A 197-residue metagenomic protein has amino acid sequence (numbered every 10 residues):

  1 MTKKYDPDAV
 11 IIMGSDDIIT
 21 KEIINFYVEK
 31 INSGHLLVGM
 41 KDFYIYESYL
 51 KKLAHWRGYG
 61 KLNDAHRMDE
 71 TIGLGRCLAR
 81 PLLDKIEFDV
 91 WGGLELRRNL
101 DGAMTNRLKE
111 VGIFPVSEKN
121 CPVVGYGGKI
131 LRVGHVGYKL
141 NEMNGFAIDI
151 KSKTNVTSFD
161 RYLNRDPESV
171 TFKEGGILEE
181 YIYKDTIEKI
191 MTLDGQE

Functional and structural regions predicted by a protein language model:
M1-K3, T105: Short, conserved alpha-helix that lines the donor NDP-sugar binding/gating region of sugar-transfer enzymes
Y5-D8, S33: Active-site acidic short loop of glycosyltransferases
P7-I18: Short beta-strand-to-loop acidic/aromatic patch adjacent to the donor-nucleotide binding site
I12, L37-M40, V116-E118, K139: A structural signal for short, well-ordered beta-strand segments and their strand-loop junctions that often border
I18, I45-Y46, T154-T157: Surface-exposed, flexible loop/turn segments at secondary-structure boundaries
T20-R97, N106: Conserved catalytic core of nucleotide-sugar-dependent glycosyltransferases
L94-E197: C-terminal catalytic/acceptor-binding lobe
